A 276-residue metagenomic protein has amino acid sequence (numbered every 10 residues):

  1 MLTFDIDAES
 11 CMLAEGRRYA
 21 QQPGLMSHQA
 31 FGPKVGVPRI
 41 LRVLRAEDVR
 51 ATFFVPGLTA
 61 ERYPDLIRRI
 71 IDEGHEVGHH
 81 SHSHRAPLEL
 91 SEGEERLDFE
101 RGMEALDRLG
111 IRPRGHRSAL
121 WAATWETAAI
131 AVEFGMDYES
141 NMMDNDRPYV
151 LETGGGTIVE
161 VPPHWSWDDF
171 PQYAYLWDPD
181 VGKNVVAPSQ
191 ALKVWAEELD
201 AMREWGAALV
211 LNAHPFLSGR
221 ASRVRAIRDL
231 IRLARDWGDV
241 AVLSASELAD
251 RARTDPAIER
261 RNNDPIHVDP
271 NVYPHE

Functional and structural regions predicted by a protein language model:
M1-G115, L120-S166, S189-L211, G219-E276: Catalytic alpha-helical scaffold of carbohydrate-active enzymes acting on polysaccharides/glycoconjugates
E160-G182: Glycine-rich, positively charged active-site loop/lid region within alpha/beta enzyme cores that binds and organizes
D180-L192: A mid-sequence, solvent-exposed acidic-amphipathic segment
F216: Substrate-binding clefts and catalytic carboxylate motifs of secreted carbohydrate-active enzymes
